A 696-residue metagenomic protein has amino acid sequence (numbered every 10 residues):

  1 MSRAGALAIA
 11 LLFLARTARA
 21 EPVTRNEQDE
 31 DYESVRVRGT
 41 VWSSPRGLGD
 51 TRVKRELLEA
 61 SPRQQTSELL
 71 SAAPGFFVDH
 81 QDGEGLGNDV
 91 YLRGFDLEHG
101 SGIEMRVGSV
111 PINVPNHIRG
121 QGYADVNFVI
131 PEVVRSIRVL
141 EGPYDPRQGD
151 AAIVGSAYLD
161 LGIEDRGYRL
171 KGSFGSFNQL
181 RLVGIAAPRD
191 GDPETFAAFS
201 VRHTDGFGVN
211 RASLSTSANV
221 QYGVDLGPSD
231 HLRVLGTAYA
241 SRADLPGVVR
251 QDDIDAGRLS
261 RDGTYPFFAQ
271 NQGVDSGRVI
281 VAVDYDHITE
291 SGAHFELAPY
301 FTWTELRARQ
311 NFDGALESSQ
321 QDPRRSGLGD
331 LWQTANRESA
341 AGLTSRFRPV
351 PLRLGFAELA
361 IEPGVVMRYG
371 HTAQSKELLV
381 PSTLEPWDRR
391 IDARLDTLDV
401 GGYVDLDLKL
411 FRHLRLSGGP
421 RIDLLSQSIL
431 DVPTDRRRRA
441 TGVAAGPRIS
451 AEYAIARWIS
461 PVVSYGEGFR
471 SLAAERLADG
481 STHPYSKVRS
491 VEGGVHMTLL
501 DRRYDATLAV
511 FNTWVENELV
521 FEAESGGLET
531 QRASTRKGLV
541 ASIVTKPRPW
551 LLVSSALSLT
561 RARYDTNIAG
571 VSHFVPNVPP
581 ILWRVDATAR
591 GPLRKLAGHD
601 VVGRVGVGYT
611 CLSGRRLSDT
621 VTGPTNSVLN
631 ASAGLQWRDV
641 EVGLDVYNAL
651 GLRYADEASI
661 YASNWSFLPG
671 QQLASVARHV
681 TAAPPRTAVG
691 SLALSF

Functional and structural regions predicted by a protein language model:
D29-S67, L86-D89, N219: N-terminal periplasmic "start-of-domain" segments of outer-membrane beta-barrel proteins
R38, S67-V114: Extracytoplasmic beta-strand/coil segments of soluble accessory domains associated with Gram-negative outer-membrane
L58, V553, G614-R616, L635-F696: C-terminal beta-signal and adjacent terminal beta-strands/loops of Gram-negative outer-membrane beta-barrel proteins
P111-E141, L159-D160: Short acidic/polar hinge/loop motifs at secondary-structure boundaries that mediate gating or recognition
R138-D145, V154-P188, A197-G208, P484: Short strand-turn segments of transmembrane beta-barrel domains in outer membranes, especially the first one or two
F174-H203, G208-P246, Q272-E290, G355 (+4 more regions): Transmembrane beta-barrel wall of Gram-negative outer-membrane proteins
G184, D284-D286, H294-F312, A454 (+4 more regions): Membrane-embedded beta-barrel scaffold of Gram-negative outer-membrane proteins
R346-P349, R412-L416, L424-L425, N512-W514 (+2 more regions): Gram-negative outer-membrane beta-barrel transporters
